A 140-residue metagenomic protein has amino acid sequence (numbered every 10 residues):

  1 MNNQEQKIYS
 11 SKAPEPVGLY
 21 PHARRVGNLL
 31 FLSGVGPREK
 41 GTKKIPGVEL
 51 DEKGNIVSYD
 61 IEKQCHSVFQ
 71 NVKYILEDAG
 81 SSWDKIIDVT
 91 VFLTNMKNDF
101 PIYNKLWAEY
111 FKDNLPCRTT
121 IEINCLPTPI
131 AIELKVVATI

Functional and structural regions predicted by a protein language model:
N2-I140: Short, polar/acidic, helix-capping and beta-turn segments at strand->helix junctions that line the mouths
